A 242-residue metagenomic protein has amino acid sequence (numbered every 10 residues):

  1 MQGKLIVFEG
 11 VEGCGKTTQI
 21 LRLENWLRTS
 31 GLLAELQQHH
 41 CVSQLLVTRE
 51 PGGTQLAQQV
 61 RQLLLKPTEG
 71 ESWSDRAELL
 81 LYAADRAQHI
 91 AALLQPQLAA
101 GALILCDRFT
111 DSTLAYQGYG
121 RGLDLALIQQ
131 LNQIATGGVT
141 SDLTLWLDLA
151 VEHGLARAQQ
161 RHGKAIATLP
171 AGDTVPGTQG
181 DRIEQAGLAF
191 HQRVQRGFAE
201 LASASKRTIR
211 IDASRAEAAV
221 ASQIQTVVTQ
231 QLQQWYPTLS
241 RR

Functional and structural regions predicted by a protein language model:
F8: Hydrophobic anchor at the beta1->P-loop junction of P-loop NTPases
V11: P-loop (Walker A) phosphate-binding loop of NTP-binding proteins
K16: Conserved lysine of the Walker
Q19: Hydrophobic positions on the alpha1 helix immediately C-terminal to the Walker A/P-loop
R22-E24, E152-R242: NTP-dependent small-molecule kinase module
N25-Q44: Post-Walker A helix-loop "phosphate-sensing" segment adjacent to the P-loop in P-loop NTPases
H39-T136: ATP-dependent small-molecule kinase phosphotransfer cores that center on conserved nucleotide phosphate-binding segments
C106-R108, G137-Q160: Conserved phosphate-donor/acceptor-positioning beta-strand/loop module used by diverse small-molecule
